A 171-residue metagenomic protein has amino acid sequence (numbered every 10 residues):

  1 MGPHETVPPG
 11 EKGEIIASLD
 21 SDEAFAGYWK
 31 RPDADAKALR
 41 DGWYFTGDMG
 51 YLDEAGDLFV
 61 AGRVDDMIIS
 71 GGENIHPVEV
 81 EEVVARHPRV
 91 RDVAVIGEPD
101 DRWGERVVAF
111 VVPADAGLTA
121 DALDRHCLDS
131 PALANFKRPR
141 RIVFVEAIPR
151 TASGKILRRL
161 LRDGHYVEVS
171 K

Functional and structural regions predicted by a protein language model:
M1-S18: Glycine-rich phosphate/pyrophosphate-binding loop and adjacent beta-alpha nucleotide/cofactor-binding cores
E5-V7, A38-G42: Short Gly/Pro-enriched turn/cap motifs at secondary-structure boundaries
E11-G13, V107, R140: Structural beta-strand/beta-sheet cores of well-ordered domains, especially the beta-sheet scaffolds that support
A17-K37, G47-K137, G154, L160: AMP-binding/adenylate-forming catalytic core of the ANL superfamily
D41, T46-G47, R91, F144-E146: Short loop/turn microsegments at loop-to-beta-strand junctions
D101, R140-S153: Short proline/glycine- and acidic-rich turn/helix-capping motifs at secondary-structure junctions
D163-K171: Acidic/polar alpha-helix N-cap and adjacent early helical turns within long charge-rich amphipathic helices/linkers
